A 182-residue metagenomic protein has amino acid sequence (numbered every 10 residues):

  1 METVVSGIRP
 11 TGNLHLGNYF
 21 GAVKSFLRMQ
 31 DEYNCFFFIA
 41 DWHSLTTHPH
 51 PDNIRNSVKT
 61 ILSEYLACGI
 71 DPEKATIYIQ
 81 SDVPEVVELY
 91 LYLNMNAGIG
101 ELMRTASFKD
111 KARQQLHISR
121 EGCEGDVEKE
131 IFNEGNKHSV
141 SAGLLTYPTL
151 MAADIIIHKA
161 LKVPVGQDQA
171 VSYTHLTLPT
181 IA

Functional and structural regions predicted by a protein language model:
E2-A152: N-terminal Rossmann-like or analogous alpha/beta NTP/dinucleotide-binding catalytic cores that position adenine
D82-V83, D168, A182: Internal hydrophobic scaffold segments of catalytic domains
K159-L161: Flexible glycine/proline-enriched surface loops and loop-helix/loop-strand junctions
P164-Y173: Glycine-rich ThDP/TPP pyrophosphate-binding loop and its adjacent helix/strand module within ThDP-dependent enzymes
H175-A182: Single conserved hydrophobic/aromatic residue that forms the stacking wall/gate of nucleotide- or nucleobase-binding
